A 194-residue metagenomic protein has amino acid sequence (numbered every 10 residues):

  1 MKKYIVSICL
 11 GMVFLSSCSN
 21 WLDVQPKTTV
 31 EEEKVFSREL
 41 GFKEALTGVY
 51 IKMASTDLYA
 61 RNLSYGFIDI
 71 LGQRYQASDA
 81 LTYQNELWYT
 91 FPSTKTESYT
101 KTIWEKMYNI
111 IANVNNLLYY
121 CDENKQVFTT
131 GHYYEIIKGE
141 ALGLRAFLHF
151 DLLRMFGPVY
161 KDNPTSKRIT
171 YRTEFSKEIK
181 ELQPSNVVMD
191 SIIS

Functional and structural regions predicted by a protein language model:
M1-T28: Bacterial Sec-dependent N-terminal signal peptides
C18-G66: Membrane-proximal, proline-rich intrinsically disordered regions
K27, L40, S55, F67-K95 (+1 more regions): A structural signal for short, hydrophobic/glycine-enriched beta-strand patches
R38-G41, I110, V188: An acidic site on a long C-lobe helix of protein kinase domains
A54-Y59, Q73-A77, L148-P158: Secretory-pathway/luminal and periplasmic proteins that interact with or process carbohydrate-rich
T82-F156, Q183: Conserved, well-structured interaction surfaces
I111-N115, M189-S194: Helix-turn-helix repeat elements of alpha-solenoid scaffolds
T130-H132, M155-D190: Short coil/linker segments at helix-helix boundaries
